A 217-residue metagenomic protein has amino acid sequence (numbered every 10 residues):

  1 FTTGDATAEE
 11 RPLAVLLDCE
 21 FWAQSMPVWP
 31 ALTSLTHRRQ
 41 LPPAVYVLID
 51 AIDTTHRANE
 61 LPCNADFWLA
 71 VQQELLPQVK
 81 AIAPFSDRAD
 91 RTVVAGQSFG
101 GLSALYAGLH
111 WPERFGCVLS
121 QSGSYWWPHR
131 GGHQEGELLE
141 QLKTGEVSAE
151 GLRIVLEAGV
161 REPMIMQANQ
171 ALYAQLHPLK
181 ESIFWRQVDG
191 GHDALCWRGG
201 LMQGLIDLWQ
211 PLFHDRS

Functional and structural regions predicted by a protein language model:
F1-S217: Non-catalytic cap/lid and distal C-terminal segments of serine-dependent acyl enzymes
